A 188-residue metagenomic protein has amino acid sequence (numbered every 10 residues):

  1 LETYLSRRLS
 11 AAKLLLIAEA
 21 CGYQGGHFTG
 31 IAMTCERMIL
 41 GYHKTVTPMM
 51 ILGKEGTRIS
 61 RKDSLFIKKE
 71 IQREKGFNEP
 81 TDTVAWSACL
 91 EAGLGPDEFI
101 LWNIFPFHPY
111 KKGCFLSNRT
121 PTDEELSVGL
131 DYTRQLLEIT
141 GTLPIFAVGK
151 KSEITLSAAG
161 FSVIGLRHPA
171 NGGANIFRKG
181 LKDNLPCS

Functional and structural regions predicted by a protein language model:
L1-P144, I154-A159: A polyanion-binding, active-site-adjacent surface
A20, K150, P169: Active-site metal-binding loops of divalent metal-dependent hydrolases
G160-S188: Short, flexible loop segments at boundaries between secondary-structure elements
